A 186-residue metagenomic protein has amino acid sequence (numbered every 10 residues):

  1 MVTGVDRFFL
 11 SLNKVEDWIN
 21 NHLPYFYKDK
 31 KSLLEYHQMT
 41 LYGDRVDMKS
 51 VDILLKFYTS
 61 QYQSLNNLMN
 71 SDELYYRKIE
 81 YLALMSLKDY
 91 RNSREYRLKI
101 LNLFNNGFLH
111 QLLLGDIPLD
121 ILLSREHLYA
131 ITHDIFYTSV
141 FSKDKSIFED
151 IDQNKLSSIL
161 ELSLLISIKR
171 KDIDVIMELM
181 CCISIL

Functional and structural regions predicted by a protein language model:
M1-F8: N-terminal ordered "arm"
D17-L186: Eukaryote-skewed repeat-based solenoidal scaffolds used as protein-protein interaction platforms, primarily
